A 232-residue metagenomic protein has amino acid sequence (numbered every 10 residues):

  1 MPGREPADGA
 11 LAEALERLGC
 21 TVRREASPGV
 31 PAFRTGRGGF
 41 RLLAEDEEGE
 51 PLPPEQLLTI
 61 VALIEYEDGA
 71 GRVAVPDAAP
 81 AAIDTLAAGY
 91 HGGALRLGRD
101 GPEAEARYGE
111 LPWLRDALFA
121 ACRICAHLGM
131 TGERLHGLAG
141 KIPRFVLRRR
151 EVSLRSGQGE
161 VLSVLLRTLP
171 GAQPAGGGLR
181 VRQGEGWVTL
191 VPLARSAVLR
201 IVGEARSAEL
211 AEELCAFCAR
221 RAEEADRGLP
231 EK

Functional and structural regions predicted by a protein language model:
M1-E5, V75-A78: Structural motif
P2-P51: N-terminal small/polar loop signature for handling phosphorylated ligands or for N-terminal nucleophile
G36-F40, E47-G49, I60, E65-K232: Phosphate-binding and adjacent anionic-ligand microenvironments
